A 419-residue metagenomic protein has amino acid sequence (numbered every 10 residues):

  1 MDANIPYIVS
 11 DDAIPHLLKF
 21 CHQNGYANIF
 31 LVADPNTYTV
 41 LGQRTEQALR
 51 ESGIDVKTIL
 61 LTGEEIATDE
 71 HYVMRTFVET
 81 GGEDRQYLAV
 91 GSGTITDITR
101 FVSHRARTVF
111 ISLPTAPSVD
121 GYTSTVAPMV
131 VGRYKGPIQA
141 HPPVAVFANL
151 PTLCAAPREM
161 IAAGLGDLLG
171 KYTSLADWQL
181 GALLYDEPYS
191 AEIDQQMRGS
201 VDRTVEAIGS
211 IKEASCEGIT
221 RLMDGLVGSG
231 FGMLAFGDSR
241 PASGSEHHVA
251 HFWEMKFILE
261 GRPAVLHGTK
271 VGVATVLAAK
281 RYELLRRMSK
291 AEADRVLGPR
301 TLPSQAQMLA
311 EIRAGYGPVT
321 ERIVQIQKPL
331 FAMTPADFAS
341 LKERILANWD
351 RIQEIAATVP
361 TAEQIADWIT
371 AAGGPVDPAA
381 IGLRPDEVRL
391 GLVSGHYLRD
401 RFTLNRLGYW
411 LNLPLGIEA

Functional and structural regions predicted by a protein language model:
M1-Q86: ATP/NTP phosphate-donor binding region
N24, E79-G82, S103, G136-H141 (+4 more regions): Solvent-exposed alpha-helices and their adjacent loops that cap or buttress functional pockets in soluble metabolic
P35-V40, S92-T96, S118: Gly/Ser/Thr-rich loops at beta-strand to alpha-helix junctions that form or flank small-molecule/cofactor-binding
T80-V102, A106-T115: A short, small-residue-rich loop immediately preceding and capping a beta-strand
R105-R203: A glycine/threonine-rich phosphate-anchoring loop and its flanking beta-alpha core in nucleotide/phosphate-binding
G199-I208, C216-R286: A conserved active-site cap/scaffold subdomain adjacent to cofactor or substrate pockets
M288-A419: C-terminal charged capping/lid subdomain of soluble metabolic enzymes
